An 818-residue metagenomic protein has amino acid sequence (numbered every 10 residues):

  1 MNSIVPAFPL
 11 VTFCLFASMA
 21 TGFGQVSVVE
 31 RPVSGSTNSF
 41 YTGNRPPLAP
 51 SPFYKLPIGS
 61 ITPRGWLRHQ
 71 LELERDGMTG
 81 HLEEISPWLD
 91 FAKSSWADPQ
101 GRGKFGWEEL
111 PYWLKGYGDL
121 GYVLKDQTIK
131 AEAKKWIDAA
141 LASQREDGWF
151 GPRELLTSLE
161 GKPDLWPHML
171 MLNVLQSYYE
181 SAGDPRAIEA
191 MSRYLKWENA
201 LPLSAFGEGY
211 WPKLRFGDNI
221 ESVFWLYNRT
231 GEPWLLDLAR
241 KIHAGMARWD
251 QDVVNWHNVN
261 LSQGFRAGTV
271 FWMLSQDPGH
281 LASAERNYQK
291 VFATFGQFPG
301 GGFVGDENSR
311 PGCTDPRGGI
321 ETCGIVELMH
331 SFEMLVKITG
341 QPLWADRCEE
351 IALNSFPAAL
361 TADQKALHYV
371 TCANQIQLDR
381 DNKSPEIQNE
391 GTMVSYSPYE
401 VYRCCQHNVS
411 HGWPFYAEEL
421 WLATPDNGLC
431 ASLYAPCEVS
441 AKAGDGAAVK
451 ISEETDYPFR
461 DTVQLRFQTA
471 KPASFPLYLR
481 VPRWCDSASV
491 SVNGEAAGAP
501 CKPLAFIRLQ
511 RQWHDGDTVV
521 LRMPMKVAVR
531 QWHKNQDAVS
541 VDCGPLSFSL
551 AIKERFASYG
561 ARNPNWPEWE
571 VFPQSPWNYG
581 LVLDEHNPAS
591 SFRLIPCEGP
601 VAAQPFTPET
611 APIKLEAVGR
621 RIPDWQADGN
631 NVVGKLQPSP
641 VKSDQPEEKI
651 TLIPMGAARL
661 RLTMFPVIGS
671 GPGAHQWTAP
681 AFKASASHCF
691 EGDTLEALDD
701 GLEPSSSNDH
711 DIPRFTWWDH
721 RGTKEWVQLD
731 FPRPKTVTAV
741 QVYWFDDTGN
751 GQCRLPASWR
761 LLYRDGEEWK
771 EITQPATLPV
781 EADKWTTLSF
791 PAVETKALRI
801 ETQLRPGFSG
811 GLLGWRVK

Functional and structural regions predicted by a protein language model:
P9-A20: Bacterial N-terminal signal peptides
G22-G24: Boundary at the C-terminal end of the N-terminal hydrophobic targeting segment
V26-Q127, S158-S181, G217-W234, L238 (+3 more regions): Aromatic (Trp/Tyr) and acidic
V26-S36, A284, D346-N354, A359-R466 (+4 more regions): C-terminal beta-rich recognition modules with glycine/proline-rich loops and embedded aromatic residues
L155-L165, L172, I188-K213: Asp-box/WD-like beta-propeller blade repeats and closely related beta-sheet repeat scaffolds
C485-Q510, V529-K534, I772-D783: Solvent-exposed beta-strand/loop surfaces of large extracellular or lumenal domains
G671-A674, N708-K818: Aromatic, loop-rich ligand-recognition surfaces of beta-strand-rich domains
G673-S707: Predominantly extracellular/luminal regions of secreted and cell-surface proteins, especially disulfide-bonded
